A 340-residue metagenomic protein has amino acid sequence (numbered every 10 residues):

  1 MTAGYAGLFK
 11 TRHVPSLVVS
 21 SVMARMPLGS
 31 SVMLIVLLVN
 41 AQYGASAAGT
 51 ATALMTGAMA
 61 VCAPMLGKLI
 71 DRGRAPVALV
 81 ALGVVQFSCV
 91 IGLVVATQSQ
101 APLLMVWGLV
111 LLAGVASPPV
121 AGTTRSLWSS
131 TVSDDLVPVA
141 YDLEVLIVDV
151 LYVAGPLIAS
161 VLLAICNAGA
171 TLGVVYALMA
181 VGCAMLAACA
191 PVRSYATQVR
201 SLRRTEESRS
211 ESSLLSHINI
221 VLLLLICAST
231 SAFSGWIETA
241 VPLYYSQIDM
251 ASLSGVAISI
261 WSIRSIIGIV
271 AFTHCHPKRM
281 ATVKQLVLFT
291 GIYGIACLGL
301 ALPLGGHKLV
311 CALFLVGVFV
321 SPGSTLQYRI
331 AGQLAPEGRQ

Functional and structural regions predicted by a protein language model:
T2-A60, S210-W261: Helix-loop boundary and gating motifs at the non-cytosolic
V22, L103-P119, A228, K308-P322: Hydrophobic core of transmembrane alpha-helices in multi-pass small-molecule transporters, especially MFS/SLC-type
I35, P118-V132, V241, P322-A335: Intracellular juxtamembrane helix-capping segments at the cytosolic ends of symmetry-related transmembrane helices
V61-A75, L163, I267-T282: Helix-to-loop junctions at the C-terminal end of transmembrane segments in multipass secondary transporters
V84-Q100, G291-L304: C-terminal ends and interior cores of transmembrane alpha-helices in multi-pass membrane transporters/permeases
L109-V150: Cytoplasmic helix-loop-helix junction between adjacent transmembrane helices in 12-TM secondary transporters
T171-A188: Symmetry-related core transmembrane helices of the 12-TM Major Facilitator Superfamily/SLC fold
T282-Q327: C-terminal transmembrane helical hairpin of 12-TM major facilitator-type secondary transporters
